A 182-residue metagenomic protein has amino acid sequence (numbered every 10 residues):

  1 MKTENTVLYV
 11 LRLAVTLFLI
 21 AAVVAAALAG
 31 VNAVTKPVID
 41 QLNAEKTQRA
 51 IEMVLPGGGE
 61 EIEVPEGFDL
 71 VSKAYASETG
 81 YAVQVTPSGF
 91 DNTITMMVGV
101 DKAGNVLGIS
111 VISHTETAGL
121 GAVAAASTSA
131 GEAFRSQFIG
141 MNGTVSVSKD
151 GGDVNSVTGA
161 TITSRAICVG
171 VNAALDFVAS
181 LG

Functional and structural regions predicted by a protein language model:
K2-G182: Flexible, solvent-exposed loop/hinge segments and secondary-structure transition points
